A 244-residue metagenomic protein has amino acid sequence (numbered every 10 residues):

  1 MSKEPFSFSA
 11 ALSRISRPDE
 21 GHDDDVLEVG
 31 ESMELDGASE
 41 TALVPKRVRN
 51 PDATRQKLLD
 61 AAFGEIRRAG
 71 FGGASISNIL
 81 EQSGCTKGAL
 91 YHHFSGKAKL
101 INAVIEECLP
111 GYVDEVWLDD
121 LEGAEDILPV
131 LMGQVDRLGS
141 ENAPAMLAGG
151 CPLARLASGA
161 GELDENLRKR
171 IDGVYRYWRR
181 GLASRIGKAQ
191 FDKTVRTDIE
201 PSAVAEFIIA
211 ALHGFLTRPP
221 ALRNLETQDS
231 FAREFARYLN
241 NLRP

Functional and structural regions predicted by a protein language model:
M1-P45, G133-E141, R176-K188, D192 (+2 more regions): C-terminal peripheral helix-coil segments that are non-catalytic and often amphipathic
K57, A61, E65-A103: Helix-turn-helix
R68-G72, G149, D192: Short coil/turn segments at alpha/beta junctions that flank glycine-rich nucleotide-binding fingerprints
A103, W117-G150, P201-I208, A232: Hydrophobic alpha-helical connector segments
E106-Y112: Short, basic, alpha-helical segments at the C-terminal edge of helix-turn-helix-like DNA-binding modules
D114, G133-A183: Short secondary-structure transition hinges
K169-Y175, F191-F207, E226: All-alpha amphipathic helical-bundle segments outside canonical DNA-binding/catalytic cores that form hydrophobic
